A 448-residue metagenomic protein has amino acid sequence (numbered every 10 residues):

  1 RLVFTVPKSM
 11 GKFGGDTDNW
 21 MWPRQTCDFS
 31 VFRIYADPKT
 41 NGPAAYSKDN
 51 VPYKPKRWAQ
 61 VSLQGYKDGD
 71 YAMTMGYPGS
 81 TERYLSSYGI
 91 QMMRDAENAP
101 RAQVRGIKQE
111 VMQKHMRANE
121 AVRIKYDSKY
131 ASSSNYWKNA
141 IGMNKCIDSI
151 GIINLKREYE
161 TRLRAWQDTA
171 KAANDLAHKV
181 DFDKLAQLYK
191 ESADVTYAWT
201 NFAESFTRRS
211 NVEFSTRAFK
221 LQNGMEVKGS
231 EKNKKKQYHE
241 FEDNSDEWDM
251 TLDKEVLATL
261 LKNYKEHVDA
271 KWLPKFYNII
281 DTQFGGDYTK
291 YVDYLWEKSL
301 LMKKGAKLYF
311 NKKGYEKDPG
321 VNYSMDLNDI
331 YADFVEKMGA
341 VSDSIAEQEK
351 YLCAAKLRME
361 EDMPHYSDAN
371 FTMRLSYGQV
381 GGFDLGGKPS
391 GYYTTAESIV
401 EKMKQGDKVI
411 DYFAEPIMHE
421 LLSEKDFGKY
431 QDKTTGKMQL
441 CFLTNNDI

Functional and structural regions predicted by a protein language model:
R1-I448: Terminal presequence/propeptide segments associated with secretion/organelle targeting and zymogen/polyprotein
